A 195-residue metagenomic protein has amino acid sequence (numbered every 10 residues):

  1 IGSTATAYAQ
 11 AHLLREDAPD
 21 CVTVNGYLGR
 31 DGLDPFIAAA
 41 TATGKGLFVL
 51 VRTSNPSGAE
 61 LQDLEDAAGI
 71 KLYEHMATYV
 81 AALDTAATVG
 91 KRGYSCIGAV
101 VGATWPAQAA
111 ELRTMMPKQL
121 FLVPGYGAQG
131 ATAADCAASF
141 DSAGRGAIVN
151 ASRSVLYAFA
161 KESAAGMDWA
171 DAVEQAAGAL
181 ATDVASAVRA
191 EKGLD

Functional and structural regions predicted by a protein language model:
I1-G98: Conserved anion-binding
G2, R30, I70, E74 (+3 more regions): Electropositive phosphate-/nucleotide-binding environments in soluble metabolic enzymes
Y8, H12, F36, M76-Y79 (+5 more regions): A general structural detector for well-ordered alpha-helical segments in enzyme core domains, enriched
G32, A59, A109, F159-K161: Short acidic, gly/pro-rich beta-turn/loop elements at beta-sheet edges and active-site/ligand-binding grooves
T41, A81-T85, E111-M116, A181 (+1 more regions): Surface-exposed amphipathic alpha-helices with a cationic face
V89, G146-I148, K192: Substrate-binding cleft of secreted/luminal carbohydrate-active enzymes
A99, A103-N150, S154-A158: A C-terminal functional module that forms or caps the active site or interfaces directly with catalytic machinery
C136-S142, Y157-L194: C-terminal helical cap(s) of enzyme catalytic domains, especially alpha/beta-barrels
